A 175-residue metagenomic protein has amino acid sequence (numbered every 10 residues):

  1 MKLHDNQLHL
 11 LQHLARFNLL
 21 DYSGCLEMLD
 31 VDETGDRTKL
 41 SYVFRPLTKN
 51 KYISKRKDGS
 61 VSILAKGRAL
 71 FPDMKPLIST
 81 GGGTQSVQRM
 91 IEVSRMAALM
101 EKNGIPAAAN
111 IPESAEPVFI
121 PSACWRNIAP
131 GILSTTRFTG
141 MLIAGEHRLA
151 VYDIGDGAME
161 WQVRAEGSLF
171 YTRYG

Functional and structural regions predicted by a protein language model:
M1-G83: Nuclease-adjacent, charged terminal/linker segments that flank catalytic cores
D5, I91, L133-T135: A generic fold-level signal
S60-I120: Charged, helix-prone or intrinsically disordered regulatory segments positioned adjacent to compact structured domains
Q85, A98-L169: Active-site metal-binding core of divalent-cation-utilizing nuclease and nuclease-like domains
Y171-G175: Nucleic-acid nuclease catalytic cores
